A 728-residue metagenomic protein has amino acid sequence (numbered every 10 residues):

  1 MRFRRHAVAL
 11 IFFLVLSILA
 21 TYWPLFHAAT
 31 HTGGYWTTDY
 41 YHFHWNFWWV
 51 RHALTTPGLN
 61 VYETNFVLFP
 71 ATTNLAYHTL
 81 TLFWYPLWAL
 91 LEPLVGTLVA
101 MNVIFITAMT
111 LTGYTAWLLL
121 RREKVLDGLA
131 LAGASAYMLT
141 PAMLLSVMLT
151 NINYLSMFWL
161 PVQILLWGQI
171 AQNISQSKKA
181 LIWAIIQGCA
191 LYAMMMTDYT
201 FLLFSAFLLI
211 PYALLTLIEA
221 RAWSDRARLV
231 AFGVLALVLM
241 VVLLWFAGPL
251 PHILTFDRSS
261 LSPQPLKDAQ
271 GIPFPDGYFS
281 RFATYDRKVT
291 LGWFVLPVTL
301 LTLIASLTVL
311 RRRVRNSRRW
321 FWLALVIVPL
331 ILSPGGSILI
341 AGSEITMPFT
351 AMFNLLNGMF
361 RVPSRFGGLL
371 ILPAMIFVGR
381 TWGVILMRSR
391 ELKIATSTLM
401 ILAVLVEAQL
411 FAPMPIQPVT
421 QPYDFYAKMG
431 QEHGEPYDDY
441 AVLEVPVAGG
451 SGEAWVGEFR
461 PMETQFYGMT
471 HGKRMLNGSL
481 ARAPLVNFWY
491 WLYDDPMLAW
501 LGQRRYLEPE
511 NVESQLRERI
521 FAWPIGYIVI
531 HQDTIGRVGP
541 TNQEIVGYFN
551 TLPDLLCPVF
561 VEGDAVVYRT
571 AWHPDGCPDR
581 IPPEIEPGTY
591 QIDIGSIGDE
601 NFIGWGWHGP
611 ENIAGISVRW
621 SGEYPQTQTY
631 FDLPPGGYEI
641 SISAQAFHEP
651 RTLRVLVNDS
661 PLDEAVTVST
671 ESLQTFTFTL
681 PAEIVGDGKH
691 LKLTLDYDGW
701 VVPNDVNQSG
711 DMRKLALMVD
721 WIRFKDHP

Functional and structural regions predicted by a protein language model:
M1-P24, G233-V234, V314-L325, A395-S397: Start-transfer (signal-anchor) and selected internal transmembrane alpha helices of multi-pass inner/ER membrane
F13-L16, I104-E123, G128-I218, F232 (+4 more regions): Membrane-embedded helix bundles of polyisoprenyl
L16-T112, T140-L145, N151-M157, G271-P275 (+3 more regions): Membrane-interface coil-to-helix junctions
G33-W36, S146-Y154, Q264-K267, I272 (+3 more regions): Membrane-helix boundary/interfacial segments in multi-pass membrane proteins
G34-A53, F232-V309, R361-G368: Periplasmic/ER-lumenal interhelical loops and adjacent helix-loop junctions in multi-pass membrane proteins
I210, G233-V238, I376, R380-Q409: Signature aromatic-anchored transmembrane alpha helix within multi-pass, membrane-resident enzymes that catalyze glycan
F294-W320, A324-S333, G383-V384: Hydrophobic, aromatic-rich transmembrane alpha-helices and their immediate juxtamembrane boundary segments
L402-T589: Extracytoplasmic
